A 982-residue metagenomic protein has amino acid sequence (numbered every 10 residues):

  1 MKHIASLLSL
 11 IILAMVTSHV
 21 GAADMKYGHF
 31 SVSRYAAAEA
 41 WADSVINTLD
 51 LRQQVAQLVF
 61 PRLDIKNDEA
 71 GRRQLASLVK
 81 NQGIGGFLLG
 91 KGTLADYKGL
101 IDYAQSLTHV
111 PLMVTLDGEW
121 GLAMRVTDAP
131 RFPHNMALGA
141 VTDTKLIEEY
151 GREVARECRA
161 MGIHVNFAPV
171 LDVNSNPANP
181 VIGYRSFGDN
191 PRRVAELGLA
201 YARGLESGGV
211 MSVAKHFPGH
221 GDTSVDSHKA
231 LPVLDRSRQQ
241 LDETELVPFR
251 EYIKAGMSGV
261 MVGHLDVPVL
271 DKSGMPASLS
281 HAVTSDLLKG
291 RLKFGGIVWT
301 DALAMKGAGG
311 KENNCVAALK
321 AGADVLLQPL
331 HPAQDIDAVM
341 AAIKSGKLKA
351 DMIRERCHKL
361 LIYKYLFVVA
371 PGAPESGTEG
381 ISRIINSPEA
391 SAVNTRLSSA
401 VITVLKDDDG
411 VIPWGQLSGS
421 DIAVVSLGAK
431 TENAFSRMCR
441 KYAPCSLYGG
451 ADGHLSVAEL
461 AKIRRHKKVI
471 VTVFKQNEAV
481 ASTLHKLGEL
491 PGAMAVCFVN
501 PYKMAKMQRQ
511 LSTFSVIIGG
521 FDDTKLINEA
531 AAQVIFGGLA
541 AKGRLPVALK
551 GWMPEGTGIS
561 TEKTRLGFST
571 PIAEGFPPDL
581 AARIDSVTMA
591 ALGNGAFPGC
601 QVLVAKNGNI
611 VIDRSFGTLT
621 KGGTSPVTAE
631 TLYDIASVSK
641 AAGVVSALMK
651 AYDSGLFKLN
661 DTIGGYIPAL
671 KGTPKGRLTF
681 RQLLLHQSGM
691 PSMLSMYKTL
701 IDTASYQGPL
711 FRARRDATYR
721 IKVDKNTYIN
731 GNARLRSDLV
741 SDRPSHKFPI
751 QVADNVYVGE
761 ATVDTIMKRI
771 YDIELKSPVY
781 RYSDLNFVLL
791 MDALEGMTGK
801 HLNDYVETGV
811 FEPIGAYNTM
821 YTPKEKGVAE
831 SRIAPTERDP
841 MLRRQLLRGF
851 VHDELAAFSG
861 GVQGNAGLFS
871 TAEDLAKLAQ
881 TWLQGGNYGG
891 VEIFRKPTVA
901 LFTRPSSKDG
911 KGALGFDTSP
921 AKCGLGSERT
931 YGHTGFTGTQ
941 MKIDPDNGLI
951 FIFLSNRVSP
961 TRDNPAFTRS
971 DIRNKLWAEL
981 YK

Functional and structural regions predicted by a protein language model:
M1-Y27: Bacterial Sec-dependent N-terminal signal peptides
A22-L78, G290, K311-A573, P577: Preference for extracellular/luminal or secreted protein segments
D50, F87, K98-L112, L122-M124 (+2 more regions): Second-shell residues forming the walls of enzyme active-site clefts
A350-H358, I362-P371, S446-D452, A548 (+8 more regions): Short, gly/Ser/Thr-rich active-site loops of penicillin-recognizing serine hydrolases
G575-I635, L656-K658, K768-Y771, L846 (+2 more regions): Short, conserved catalytic-motif segment at the N-terminal edge
R583, N594-Q601, G622-L685, E774-N786 (+1 more regions): Short active-site loop at a secondary-structure junction that contains or immediately precedes the catalytic residue(s)
G676-R929: Short, surface-exposed loop or secondary-structure junction motifs that flank catalytic or metal-binding residues
